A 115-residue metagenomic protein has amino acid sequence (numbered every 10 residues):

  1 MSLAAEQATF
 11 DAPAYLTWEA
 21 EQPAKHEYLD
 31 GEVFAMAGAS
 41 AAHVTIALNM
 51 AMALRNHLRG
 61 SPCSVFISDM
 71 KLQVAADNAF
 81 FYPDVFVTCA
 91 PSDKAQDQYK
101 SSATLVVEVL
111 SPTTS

Functional and structural regions predicted by a protein language model:
M1-S115: Gly/Pro/Ser/Thr-rich low-complexity, intrinsically disordered segments predominantly at protein N-termini
